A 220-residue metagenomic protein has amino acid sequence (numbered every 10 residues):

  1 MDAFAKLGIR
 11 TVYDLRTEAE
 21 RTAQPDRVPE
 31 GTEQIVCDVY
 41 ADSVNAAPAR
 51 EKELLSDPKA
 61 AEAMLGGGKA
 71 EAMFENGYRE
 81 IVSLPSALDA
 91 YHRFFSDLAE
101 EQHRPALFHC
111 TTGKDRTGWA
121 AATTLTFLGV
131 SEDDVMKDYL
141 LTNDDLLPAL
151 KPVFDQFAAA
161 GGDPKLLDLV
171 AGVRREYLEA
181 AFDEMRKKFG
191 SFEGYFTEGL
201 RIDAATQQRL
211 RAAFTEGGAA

Functional and structural regions predicted by a protein language model:
M1-L107, A120-A220: Cys-dependent protein tyrosine phosphatase-like superfamily
T112, R116-T117: Ser/Thr-glycine-rich phosphate-binding loops at phosphate-binding pockets of nucleotides, nucleotide cofactors
